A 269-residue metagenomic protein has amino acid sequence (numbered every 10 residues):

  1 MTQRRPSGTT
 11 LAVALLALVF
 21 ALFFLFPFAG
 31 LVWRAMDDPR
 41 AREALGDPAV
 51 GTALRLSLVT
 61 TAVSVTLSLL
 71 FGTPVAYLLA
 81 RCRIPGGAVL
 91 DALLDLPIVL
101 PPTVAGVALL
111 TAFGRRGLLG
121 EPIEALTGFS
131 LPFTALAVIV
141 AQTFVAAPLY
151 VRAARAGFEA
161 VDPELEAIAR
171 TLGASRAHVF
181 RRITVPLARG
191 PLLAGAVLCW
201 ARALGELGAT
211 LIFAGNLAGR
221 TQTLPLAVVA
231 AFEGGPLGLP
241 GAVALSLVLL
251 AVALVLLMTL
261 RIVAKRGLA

Functional and structural regions predicted by a protein language model:
T2-L11, A29-T66, L78-G87, A230-P240: Periplasmic/extracellular loop-to-transmembrane helix junction in inner-membrane transport proteins
T2-Q3, P39, G87, G106-T143 (+1 more regions): Membrane-interfacial helix termini and adjacent extracytoplasmic/periplasmic loops of multi-pass transporters
T2-V13, F23-P27, G86, R152-E166 (+2 more regions): C-terminal transmembrane helix and the adjacent membrane-cytosol boundary/short C-terminal tail of inner/organellar
R4, E43, V63-L94, V107 (+4 more regions): Transmembrane-helix boundary motif in ABC transporter permease subunits
R4-T10, A41-R42, P48, L211-V255 (+1 more regions): Interhelical loop and adjacent transmembrane-helix boundary motif in polytopic membrane transport permeases
L15-L16, A21, T66, L96 (+4 more regions): Transmembrane alpha-helices
L22, R55, V59-F71, V75 (+8 more regions): Hydrophobic alpha-helical transmembrane segments of multipass integral membrane proteins, especially permease/channel
P27, P191-A230: Non-cytoplasmic
